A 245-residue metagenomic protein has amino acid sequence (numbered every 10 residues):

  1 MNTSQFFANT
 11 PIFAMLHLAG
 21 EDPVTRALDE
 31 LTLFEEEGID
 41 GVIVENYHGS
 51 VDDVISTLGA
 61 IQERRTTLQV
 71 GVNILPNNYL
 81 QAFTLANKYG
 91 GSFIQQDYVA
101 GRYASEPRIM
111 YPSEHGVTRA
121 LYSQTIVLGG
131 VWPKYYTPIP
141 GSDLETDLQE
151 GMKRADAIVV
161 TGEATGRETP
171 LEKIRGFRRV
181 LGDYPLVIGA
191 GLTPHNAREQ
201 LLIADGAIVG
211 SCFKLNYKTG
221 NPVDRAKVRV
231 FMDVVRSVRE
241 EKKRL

Functional and structural regions predicted by a protein language model:
M1-L68, S142-K153, G166, P194 (+1 more regions): Conserved N-terminal beta1-alpha1 strand-loop-helix module at the mouth
N2-T3, Y47-E63, N77-T84, A100-S123 (+3 more regions): Active-site-adjacent beta->alpha loops and helix N-cap segments on the catalytic face of soluble alpha/beta enzymes
A8-F13, R65-L75, Y122-Y136, F177-A190: Short beta-strand/loop segments at the ligand-binding rim of alpha/beta enzyme cores
M15-L18, N46, V72-P76, Y98 (+4 more regions): A cross-domain feature marking catalytic cores of carbohydrate-active enzymes and several ubiquitous metabolic/repair
H17, Y89-P107, R154-T165, A190-G191 (+1 more regions): Glycine-rich phosphate-binding active-site loops on the catalytic face of alpha/beta enzymes
E21, L28, G116, A120 (+2 more regions): Alpha/beta catalytic cores of nucleotide-metabolism and tRNA/nucleoside-modifying enzymes
N77-G90, S142-Q149, V180, I188-G210: Catalytic cores of alpha/beta
N78, N87-V159: Conserved anion-binding
